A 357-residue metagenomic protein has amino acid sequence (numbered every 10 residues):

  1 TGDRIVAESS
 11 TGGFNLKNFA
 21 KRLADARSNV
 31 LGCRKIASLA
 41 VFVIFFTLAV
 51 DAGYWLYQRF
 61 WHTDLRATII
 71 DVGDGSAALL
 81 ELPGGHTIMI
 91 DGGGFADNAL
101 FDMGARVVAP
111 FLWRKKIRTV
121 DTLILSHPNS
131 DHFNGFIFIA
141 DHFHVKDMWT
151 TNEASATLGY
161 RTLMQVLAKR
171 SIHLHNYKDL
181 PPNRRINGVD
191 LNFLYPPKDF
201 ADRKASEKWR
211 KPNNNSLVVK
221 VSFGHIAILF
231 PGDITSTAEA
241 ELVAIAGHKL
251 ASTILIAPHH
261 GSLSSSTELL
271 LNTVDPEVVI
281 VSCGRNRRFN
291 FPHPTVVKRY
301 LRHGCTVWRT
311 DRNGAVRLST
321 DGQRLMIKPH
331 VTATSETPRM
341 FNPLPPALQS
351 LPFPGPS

Functional and structural regions predicted by a protein language model:
T1-S357: Non-globular, low-confidence helical/coil segments that flank catalytic cores
